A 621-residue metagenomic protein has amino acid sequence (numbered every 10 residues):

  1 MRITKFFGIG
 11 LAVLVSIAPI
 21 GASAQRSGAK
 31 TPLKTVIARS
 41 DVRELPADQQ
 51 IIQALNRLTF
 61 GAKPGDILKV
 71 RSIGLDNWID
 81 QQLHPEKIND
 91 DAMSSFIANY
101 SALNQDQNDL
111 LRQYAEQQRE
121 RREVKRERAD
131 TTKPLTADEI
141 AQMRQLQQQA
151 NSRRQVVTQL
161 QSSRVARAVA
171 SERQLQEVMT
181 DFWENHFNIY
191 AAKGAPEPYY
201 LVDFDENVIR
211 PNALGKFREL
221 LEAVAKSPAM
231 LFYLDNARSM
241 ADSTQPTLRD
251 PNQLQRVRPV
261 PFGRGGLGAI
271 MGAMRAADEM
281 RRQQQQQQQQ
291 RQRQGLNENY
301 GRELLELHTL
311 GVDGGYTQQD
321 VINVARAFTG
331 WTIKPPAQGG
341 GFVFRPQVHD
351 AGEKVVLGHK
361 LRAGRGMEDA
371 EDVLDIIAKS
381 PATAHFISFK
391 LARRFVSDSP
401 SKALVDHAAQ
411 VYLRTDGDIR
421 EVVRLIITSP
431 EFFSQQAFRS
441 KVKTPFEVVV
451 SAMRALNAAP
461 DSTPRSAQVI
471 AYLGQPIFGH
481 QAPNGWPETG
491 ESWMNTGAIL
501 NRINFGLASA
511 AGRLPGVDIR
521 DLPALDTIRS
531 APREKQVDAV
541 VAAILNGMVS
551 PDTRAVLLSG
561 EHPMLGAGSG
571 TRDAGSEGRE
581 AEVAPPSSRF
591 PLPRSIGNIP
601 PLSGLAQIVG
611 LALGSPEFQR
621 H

Functional and structural regions predicted by a protein language model:
M1-F6: Positively charged n-region of N-terminal signal peptides that target proteins for export
G8-A18: Bacterial N-terminal signal peptides
I20-A24: Sec/Tat signal peptide C-region and signal peptidase I cleavage site
Q25-G28, P32, V36, R126-L135 (+8 more regions): Active-site substrate-binding loop specific to GH73 endo-beta-N-acetylglucosaminidase modules in bacterial autolysins
Q25-V178, N185, D205-V208, L254-Q286: Conserved short S/T/G-enriched processing/targeting/catalytic segments and their helical context
R26-A38, R43-L45, I52, N56-D66 (+5 more regions): Flexible, low-complexity segments enriched for small/polar residues
D66-I67, Y190-K193, V312-Y316: Short, polar/flexible loop-turn hinges at active-site or ligand-entry regions and domain interfaces
L175, M179, A191-Y200: Short, flexible active-site-proximal loops enriched in glycine and acidic residues
